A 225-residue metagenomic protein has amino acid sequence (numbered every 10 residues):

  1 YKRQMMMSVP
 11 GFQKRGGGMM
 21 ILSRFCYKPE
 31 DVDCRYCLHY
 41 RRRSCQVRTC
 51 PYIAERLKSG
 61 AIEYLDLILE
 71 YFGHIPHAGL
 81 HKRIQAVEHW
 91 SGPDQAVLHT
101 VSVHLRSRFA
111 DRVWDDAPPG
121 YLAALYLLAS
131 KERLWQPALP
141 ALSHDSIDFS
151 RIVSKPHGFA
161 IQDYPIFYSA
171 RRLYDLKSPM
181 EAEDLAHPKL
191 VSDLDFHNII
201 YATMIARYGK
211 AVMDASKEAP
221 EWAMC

Functional and structural regions predicted by a protein language model:
Y1-Q4: Conserved small/polar residues in nucleotide/adenosyl-binding loops
M6-G158, D175, P179-C225: Extended, charge-biased low-complexity segments that typically form long amphipathic alpha-helices/coiled-coils
D163-I166: Long, hydrophobic alpha/beta structural blocks
